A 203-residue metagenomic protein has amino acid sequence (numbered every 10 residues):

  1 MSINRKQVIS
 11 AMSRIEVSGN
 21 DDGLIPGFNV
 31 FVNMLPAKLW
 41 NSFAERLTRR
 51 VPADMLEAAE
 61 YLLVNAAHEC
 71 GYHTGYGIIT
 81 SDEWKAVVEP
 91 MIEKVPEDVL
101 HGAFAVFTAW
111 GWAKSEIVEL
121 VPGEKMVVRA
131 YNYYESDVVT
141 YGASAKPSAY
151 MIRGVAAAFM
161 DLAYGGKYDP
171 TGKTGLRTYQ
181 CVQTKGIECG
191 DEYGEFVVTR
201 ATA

Functional and structural regions predicted by a protein language model:
M1-M151, D169-C181, K185-G186, G190-Y193 (+1 more regions): N-terminal accessory segment detector
M151-A163: A conserved amphipathic terminal alpha-helix motif
L162-P170: Substrate-binding/catalytic groove segments of enzymes that remodel or degrade extracellular structural polymers
